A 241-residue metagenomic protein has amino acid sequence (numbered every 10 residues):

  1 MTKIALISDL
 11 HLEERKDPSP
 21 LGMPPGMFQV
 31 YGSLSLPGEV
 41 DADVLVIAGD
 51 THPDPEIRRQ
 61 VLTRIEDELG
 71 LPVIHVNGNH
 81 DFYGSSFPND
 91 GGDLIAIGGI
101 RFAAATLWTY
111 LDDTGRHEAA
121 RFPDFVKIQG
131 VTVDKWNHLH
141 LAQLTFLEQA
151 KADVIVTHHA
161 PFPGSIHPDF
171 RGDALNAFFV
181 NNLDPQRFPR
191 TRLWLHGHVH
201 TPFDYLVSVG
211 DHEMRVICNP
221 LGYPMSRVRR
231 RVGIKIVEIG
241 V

Functional and structural regions predicted by a protein language model:
M1-A5, L94-A104, T109, A152 (+1 more regions): Beta-strand-turn-beta hairpins that frame and shape the catalytic cleft of phosphate-ester-processing enzymes
M1-V76, F82-G84, V241: N-terminal active-site segment of His-dependent metallophosphoesterases
L6-S8, L45-D50, I74-N79, N89-G92 (+3 more regions): Active-site neighborhood of phospho(di)ester-bond hydrolases with catalytic His/Asp-centered motifs
H11-P18, H52-I57, H80-S86, I95 (+4 more regions): Active-site environment of divalent metal-dependent phosphoester hydrolases
L36-E39, N89-I97: Short acidic low-complexity segments
R59-R64, R171-N181: Charged helix-capping and loop-helix junction motifs
A103-D173: Active-site-proximal loop/helix segment associated with metal-binding centers of metalloenzymes
N176, N181-R192, H200-V241: Binuclear metal-dependent phosphoesterase catalytic core
